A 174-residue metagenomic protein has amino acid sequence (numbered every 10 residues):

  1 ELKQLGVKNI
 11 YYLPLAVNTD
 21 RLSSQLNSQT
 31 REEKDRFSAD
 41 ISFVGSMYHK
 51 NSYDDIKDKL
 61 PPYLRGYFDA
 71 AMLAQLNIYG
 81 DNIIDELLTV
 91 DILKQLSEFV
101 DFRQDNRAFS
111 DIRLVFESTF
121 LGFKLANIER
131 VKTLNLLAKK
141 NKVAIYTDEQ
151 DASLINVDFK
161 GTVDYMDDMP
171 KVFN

Functional and structural regions predicted by a protein language model:
E1: Active-site and donor-binding regions of nucleotide-sugar-utilizing enzymes
L5-N174: Nucleotide-sugar donor-binding catalytic core of glycosyltransferases
